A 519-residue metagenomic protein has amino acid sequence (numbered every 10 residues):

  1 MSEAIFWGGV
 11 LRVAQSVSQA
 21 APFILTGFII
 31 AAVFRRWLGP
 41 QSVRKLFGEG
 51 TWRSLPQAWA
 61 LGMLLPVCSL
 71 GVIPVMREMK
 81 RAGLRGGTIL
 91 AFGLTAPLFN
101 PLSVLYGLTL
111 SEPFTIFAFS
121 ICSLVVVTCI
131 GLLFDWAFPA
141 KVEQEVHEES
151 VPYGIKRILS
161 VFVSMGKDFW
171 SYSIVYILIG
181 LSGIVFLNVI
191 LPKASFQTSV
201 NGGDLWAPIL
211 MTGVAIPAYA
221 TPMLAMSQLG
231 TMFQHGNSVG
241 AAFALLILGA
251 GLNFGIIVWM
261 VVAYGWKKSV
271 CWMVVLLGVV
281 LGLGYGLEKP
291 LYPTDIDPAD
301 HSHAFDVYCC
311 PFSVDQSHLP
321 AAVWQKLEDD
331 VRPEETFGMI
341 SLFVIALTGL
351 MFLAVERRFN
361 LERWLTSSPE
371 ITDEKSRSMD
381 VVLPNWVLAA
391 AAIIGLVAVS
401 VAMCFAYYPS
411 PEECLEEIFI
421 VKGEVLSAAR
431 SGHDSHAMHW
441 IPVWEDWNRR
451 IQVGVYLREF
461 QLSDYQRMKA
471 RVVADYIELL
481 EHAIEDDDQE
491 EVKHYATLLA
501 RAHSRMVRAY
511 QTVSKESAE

Functional and structural regions predicted by a protein language model:
M1-V33, W37, Q41, K45 (+3 more regions): Selected transmembrane alpha-helices and immediately adjacent juxtamembrane segments of polytopic inner-membrane
V33, L102-Y106, S182, F186 (+3 more regions): Alpha-helical transmembrane segments of multipass membrane proteins
L64-S120, P192-S269, M273: Membrane-interfacial helix-loop connectors
T294-H303, Y408-V425: Alpha-helical transmembrane signal-anchor/signal-peptide segments
M403-E413, A429-H436, Y465-V472, I484-E491 (+1 more regions): Non-transmembrane, amphipathic alpha-helical segments
E413, E417-E424, H439, V443-R450 (+3 more regions): Charged, amphipathic alpha-helical oligomerization/scaffolding segments
V425-H433, E478-E519: C-terminal amphipathic alpha-helix
W447-R471, V513-S517: Short, solvent-exposed, charged loop/turn and helix-capping segments that join or cap alpha-helices on peripheral
